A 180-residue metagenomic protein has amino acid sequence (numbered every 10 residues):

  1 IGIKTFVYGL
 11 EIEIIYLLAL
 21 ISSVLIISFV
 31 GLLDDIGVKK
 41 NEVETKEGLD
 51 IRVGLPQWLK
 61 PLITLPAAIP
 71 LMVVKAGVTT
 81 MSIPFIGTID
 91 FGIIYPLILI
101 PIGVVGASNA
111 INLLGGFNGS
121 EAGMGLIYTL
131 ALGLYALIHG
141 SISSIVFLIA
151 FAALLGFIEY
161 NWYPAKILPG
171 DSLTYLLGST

Functional and structural regions predicted by a protein language model:
I1-T180: "…together with the soluble PPM/PP2C metallo-phosphatase catalytic core" -> "…together with the soluble PPM/PP2C
